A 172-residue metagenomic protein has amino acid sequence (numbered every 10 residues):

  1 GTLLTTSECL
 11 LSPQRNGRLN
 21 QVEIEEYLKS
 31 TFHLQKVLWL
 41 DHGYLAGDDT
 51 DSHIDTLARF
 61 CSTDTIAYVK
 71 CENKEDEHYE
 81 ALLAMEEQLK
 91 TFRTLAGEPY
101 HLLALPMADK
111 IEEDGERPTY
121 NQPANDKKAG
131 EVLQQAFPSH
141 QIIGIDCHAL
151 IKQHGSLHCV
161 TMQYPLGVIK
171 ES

Functional and structural regions predicted by a protein language model:
G1-S172: Histidine/cysteine-enriched polar flanking segments
